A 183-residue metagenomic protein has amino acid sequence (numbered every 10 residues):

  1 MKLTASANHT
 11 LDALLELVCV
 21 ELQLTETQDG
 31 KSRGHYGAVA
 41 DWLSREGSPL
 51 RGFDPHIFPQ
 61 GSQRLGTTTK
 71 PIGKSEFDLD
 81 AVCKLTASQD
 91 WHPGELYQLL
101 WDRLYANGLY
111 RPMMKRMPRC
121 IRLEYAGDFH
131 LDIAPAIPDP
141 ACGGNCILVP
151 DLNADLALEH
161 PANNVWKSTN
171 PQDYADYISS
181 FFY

Functional and structural regions predicted by a protein language model:
M1-E76, S88-E95, C120-L123: N-terminal regions immediately upstream of nucleotidyltransferase
L43-P49, Y97-D155, E159-A162, W166-T169 (+1 more regions): Conserved catalytic core of two-metal-ion nucleotidyltransferases
D80: Glycine- and aspartate-rich repeat motifs characteristic of hemolysin/RTX-like Ca2+-binding segments in secreted
C83-A87: Short beta-strand-to-loop capping motifs
